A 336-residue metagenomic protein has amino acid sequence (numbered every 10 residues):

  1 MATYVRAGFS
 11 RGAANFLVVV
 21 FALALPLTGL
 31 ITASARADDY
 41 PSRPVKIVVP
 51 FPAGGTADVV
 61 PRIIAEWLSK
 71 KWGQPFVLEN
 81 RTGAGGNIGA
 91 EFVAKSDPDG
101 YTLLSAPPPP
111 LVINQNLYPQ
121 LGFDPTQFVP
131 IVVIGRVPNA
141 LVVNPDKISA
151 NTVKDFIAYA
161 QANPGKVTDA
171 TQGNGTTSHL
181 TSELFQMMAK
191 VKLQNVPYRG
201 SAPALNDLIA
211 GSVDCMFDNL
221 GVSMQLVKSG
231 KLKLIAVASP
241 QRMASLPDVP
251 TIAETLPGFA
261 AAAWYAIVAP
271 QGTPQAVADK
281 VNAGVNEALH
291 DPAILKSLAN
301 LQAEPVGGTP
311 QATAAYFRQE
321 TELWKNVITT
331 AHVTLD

Functional and structural regions predicted by a protein language model:
M1-A14: N-terminal secretory signal peptides that target proteins for export/translocation
R11, N15-G29: Bacterial N-terminal signal peptides
T32-S34: N-terminal signal peptide c-region/cleavage motif recognized by signal peptidases
R36-Q127, K166, K190-C215, N219 (+3 more regions): N-terminal (or domain-start) structured segment
S42-P44, M188, K228, T251 (+1 more regions): An extracytoplasmic/periplasmic, membrane-proximal ligand-sensing/linker region
K95-T102, N116-P203, I252, P257 (+1 more regions): Hinge/capping helix and adjacent helix->loop/strand transition within the periplasmic-binding protein
P107-P108, P145, N219-G221, S239-P240 (+1 more regions): Short secondary-structure boundary segments
P203-L256: Anionic-ligand binding region
